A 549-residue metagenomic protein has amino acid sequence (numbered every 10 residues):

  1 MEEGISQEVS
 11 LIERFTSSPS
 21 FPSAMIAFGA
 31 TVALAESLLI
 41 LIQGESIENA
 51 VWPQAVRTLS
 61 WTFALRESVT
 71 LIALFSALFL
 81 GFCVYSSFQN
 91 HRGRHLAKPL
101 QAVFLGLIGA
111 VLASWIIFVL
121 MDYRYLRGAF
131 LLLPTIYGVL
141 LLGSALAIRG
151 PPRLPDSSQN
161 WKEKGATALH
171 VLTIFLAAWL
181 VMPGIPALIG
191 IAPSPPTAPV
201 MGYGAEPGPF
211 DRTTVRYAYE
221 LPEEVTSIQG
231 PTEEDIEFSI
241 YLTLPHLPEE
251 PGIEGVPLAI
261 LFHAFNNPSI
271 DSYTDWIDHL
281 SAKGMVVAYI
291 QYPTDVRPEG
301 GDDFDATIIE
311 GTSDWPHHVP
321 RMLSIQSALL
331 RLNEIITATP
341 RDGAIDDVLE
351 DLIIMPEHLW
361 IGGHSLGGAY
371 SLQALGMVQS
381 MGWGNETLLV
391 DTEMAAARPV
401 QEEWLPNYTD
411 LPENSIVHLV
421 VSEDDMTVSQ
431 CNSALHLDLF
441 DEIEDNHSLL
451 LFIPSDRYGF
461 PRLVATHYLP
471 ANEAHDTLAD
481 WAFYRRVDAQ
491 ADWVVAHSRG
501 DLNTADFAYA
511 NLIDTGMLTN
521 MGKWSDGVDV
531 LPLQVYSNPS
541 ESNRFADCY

Functional and structural regions predicted by a protein language model:
L132-F175: Cytosolic-side transmembrane helix boundary signature
T173, P183-E254: N-terminal cap/lid segment of alpha/beta-hydrolase-fold proteins
I253-A264, D278: Short beta-strand element of the alpha/beta-hydrolase
D271-Y289: Short amphipathic alpha-helix adjacent to the substrate-entry channel of hydrolases
D305-L352, Q373: Alpha/beta-hydrolase active-site loop
G362-S371: Gly/Ala-rich beta-loop-alpha elbow adjacent to hydrolase catalytic centers
G384-Y458: The feature captures the conserved acid-bearing segment of alpha/beta-hydrolase catalytic domains
D445-Y549: C-terminal catalytic histidine-bearing segment of alpha/beta-hydrolase fold enzymes
